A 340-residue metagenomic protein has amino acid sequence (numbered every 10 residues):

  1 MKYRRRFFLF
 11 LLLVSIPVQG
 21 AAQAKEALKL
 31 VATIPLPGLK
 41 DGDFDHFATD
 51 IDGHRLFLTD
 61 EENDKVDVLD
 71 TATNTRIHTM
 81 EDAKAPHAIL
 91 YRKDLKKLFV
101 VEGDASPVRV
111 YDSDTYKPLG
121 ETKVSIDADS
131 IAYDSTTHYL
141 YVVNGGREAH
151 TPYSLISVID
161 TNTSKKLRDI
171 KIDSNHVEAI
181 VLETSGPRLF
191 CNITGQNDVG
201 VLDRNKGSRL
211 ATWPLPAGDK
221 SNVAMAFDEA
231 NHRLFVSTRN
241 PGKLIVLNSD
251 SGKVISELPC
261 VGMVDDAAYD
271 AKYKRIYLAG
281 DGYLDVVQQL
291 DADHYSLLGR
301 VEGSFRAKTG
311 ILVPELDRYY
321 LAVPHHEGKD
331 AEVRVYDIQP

Functional and structural regions predicted by a protein language model:
M1-F8: Bacterial N-terminal signal peptides that target proteins for export
F8-P17: Bacterial N-terminal signal peptides
A22-P340: Predominantly soluble domains enriched in secretory-pathway, periplasmic, or organellar proteins
